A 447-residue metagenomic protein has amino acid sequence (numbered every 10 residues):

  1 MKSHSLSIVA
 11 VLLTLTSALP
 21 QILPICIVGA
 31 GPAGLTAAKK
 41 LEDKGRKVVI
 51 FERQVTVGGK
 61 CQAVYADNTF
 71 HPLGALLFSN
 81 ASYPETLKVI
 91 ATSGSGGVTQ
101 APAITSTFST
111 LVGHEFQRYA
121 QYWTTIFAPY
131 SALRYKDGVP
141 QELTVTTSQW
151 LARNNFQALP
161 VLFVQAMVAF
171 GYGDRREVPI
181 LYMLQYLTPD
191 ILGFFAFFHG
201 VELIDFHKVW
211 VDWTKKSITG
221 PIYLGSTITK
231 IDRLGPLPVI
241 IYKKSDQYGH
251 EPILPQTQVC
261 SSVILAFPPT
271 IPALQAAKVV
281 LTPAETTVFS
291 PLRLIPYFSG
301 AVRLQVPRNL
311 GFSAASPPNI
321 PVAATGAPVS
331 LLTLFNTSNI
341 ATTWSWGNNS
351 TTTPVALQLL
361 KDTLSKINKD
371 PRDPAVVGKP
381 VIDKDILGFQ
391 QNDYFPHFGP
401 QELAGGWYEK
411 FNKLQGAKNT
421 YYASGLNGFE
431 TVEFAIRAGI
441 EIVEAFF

Functional and structural regions predicted by a protein language model:
M1-P20: Fungal secretory targeting signals
I22-I50: N-terminal Rossmann-like FAD-binding beta1-loop-alpha1 element of flavoenzymes
E42-Y65: Glycine-rich FAD pyrophosphate-binding loop
A63-T86: N-terminal glycine-rich dinucleotide-binding loop that anchors FAD/FMN and/or NAD(P) in oxidoreductases
L87-V178: Mobile amphipathic helical/loop "lid" adjacent to a hydrophobic cofactor/ligand pocket
L187-S262: Helical element adjacent to the flavin cofactor pocket in flavoenzyme catalytic cores
S261-S262, I271-Y421, F429-E433, R437: C-terminal segments that line or cap access tunnels to active or ligand-binding sites in enzymes and enzyme-associated
A435-F447: Internal hydrophobic alpha-helix adjacent to the cofactor/substrate pocket in enzyme cavities
